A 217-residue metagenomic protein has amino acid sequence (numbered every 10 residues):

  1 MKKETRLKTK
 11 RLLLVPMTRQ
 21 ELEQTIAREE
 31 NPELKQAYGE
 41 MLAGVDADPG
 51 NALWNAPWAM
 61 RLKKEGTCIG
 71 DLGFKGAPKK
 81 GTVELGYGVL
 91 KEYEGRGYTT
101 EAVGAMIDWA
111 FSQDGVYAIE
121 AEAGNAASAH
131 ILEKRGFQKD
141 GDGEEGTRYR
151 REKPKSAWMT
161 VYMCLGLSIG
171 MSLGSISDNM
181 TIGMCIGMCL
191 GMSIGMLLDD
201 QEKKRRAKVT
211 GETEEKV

Functional and structural regions predicted by a protein language model:
M1-E84, G88-E92, A105-Q113, A118-A127 (+2 more regions): GNAT-family acyltransferases
Y93, Y98-T99: A short helix-loop-beta submotif of the ANL/AMP-binding
G97, G143, Y149-L165, S175-S177 (+2 more regions): Helix-termini ("caps") and immediately adjacent flexible loops/tails, especially at membrane-solvent interfaces
T100, G104: Residues forming the Rossmann-fold NAD(P)(H) cofactor-binding site
L132-F137: Conserved active-site tyrosine of GNAT-family acetyltransferases
S168, G183-M192: Hydrophobic core segments of alpha-helical transmembrane domains in multi-pass membrane proteins
L173-C185: Membrane-interfacial hairpin junctions
